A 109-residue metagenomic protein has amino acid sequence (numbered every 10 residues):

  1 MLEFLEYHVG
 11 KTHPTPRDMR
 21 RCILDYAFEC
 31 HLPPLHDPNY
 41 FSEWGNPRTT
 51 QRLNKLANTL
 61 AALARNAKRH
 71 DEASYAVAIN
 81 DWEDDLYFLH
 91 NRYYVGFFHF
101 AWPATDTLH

Functional and structural regions predicted by a protein language model:
M1-H109: Arg/Lys-rich, low-complexity, intrinsically disordered basic segments
